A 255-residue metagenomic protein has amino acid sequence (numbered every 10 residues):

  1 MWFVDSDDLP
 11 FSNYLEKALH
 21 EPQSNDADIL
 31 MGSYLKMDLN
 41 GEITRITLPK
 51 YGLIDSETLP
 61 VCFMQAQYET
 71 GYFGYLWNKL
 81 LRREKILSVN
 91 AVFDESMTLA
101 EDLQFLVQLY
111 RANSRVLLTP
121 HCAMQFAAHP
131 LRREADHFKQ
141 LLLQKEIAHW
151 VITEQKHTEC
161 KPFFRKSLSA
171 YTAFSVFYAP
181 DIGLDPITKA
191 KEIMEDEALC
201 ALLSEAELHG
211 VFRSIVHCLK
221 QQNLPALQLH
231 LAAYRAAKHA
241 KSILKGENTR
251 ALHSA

Functional and structural regions predicted by a protein language model:
S6-T119, M124-K139: Donor-binding/catalytic cores of nucleotide-activated saccharide and glycerol-phosphate transferases/polymerases
M37-G41, F63-Y72, I152-K161, F177-D181 (+1 more regions): Low-complexity, flexible helical/coil segments
R45-I46, E69-N78, H121, K139 (+2 more regions): Noncatalytic linker/hinge segments flanking ATPase motor cores
G74-R82, L143-H149, F164-F174, C200-I215 (+1 more regions): Short secondary-structure transition/capping segments
S114, H121-H129, E134-K166, Y171-L199: Catalytic core of nucleotide-sugar-dependent glycosyltransferases
I182-A255: Membrane-interface aromatic/basic loop that binds lipid-linked glycans or pyrophosphate carriers, typified by
